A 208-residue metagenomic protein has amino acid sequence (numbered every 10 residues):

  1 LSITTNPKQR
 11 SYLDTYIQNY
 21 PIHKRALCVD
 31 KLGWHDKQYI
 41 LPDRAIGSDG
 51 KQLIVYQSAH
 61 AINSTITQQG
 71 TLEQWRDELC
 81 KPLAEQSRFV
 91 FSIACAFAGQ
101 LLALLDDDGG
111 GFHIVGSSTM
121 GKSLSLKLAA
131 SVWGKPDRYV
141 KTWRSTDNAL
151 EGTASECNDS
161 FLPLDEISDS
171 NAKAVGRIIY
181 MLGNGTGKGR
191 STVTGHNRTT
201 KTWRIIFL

Functional and structural regions predicted by a protein language model:
L1-L83, G152, C157: Conserved glycine-centered beta->alpha loop in an early N-terminal alpha/beta scaffold
I40, H113, L162-P163, F207: Structured core elements
D49-R138: P-loop NTPase catalytic core of nucleic-acid-dependent motor ATPases
Q86, L101-A103, N148-T153, I167 (+1 more regions): Generic recognition of flexible, low-complexity loop/linker segments
D107-D108, E156-N158, K201-R204: Short loop/turn elements that form and flank the Walker-type P-loop nucleotide-binding site in RecA-like NTPase cores
S123-V175: AAA+/P-loop NTPase substrate/partner-engagement loops
R177, G183-F207: Replace "adjacent to P-loop NTPase cores in ATP/GTP-dependent enzymes" with "adjacent to NTP-binding cores
